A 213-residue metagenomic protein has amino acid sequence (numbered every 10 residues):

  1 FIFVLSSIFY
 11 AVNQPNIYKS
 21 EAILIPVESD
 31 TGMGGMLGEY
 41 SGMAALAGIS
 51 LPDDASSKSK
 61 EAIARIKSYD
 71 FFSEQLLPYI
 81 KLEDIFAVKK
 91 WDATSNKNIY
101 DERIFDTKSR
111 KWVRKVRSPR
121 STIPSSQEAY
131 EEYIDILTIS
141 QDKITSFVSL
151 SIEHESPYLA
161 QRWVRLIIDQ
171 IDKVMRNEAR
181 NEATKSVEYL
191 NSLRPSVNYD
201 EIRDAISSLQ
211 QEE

Functional and structural regions predicted by a protein language model:
F1-K185, L209: Hydrophobic and amphipathic membrane-targeting/association helices
I123, S156, N198-D204: Short, structured coil/loop segments at alpha-helix boundaries
Y189-E201: Short, low-order "capping/linker" segments at domain edges
R203-E213: Extended, hydrophilic extramembrane loops/domains of integral membrane proteins
